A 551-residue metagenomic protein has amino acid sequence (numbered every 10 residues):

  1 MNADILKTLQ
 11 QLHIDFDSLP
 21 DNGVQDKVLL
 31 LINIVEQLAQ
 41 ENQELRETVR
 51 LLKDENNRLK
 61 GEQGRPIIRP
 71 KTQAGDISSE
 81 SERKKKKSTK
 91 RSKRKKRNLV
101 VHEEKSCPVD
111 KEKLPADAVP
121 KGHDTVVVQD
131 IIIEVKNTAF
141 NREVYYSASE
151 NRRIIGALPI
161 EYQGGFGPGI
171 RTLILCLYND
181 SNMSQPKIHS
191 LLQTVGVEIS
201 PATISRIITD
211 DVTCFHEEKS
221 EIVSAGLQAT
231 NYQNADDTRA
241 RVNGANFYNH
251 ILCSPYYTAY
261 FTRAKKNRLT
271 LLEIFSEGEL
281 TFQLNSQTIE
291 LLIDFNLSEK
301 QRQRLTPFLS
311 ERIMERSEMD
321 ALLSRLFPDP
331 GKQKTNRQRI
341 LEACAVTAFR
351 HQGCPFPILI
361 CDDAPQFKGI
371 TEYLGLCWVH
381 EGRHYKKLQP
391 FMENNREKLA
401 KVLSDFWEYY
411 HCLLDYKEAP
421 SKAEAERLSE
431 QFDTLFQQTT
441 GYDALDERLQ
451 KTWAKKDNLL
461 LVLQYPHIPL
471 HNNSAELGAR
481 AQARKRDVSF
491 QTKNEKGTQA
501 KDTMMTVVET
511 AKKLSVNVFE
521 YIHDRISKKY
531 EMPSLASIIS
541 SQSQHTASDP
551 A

Functional and structural regions predicted by a protein language model:
M1-G164, S205, A235, F282-I340 (+1 more regions): Short, flexible loop/hinge motifs at secondary-structure junctions
R50, V144, I154-A551: Catalytic center-proximal scaffold of phosphoryl-transfer enzymes
